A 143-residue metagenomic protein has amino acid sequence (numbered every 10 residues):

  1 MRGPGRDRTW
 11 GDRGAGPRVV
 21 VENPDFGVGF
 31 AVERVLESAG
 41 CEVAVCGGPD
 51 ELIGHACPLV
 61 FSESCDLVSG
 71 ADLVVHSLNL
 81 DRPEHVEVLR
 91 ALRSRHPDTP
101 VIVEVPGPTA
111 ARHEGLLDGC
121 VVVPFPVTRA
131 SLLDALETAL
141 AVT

Functional and structural regions predicted by a protein language model:
M1-A44, G48-I53, C57-D72, R90-S94 (+1 more regions): Non-catalytic signal-transmission and effector/linker regions of two-component phosphorelay proteins
A39, P97, L116-G119: Short, structured coil segments at secondary-structure junctions
D72-L73, C120: Conserved acidic residues
V74-N79: Active-site residues of response regulator receiver
D81-R82, R129: Glycine-rich nucleotide phosphate-binding loop and flanking beta-alpha elements of Rossmann-like dinucleotide-binding
P83-E87: Acidic catalytic/metal-coordinating carboxylates
I102-A141: Output/docking surface of receiver
